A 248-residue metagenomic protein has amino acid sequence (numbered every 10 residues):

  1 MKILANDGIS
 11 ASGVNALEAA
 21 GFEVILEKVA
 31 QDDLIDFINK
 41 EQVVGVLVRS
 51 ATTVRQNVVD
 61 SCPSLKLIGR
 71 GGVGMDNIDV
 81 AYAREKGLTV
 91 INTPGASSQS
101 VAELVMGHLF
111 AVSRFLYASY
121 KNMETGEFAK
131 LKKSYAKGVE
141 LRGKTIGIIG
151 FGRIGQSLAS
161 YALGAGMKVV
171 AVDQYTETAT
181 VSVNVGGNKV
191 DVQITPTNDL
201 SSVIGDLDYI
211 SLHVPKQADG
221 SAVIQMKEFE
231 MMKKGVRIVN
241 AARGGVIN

Functional and structural regions predicted by a protein language model:
M1-I91, G205, Q225: An N-terminal-biased, well-structured beta-alpha scaffold segment characteristic of Rossmann-like dinucleotide-binding
E18, A159, L163: Gly/Ala-rich phosphate-binding loop of Rossmann-like dinucleotide-binding domains, activating on the conserved
V54-Q56, Q174-N248: Rossmann-like adenosine-cofactor binding region
L65, R142-T145, M226, G235: Phosphate-coordination loops involved in phosphoryl transfer and adenosine-cofactor binding
K86, P94-T145: Phosphate-binding beta-alpha-beta segment of Rossmann-like dinucleotide-binding domains, i.e., the NAD(P)
F151-G152: Glycine-rich Rossmann-fold phosphate-binding loop(s) that bind the pyrophosphate of adenine dinucleotide cofactors
G155-Q156: N-terminal Rossmann-fold NAD(P) dinucleotide-binding loop
V169-A171: Short beta-strand "acidic-cap" motif of Rossmann-like dinucleotide-binding folds
